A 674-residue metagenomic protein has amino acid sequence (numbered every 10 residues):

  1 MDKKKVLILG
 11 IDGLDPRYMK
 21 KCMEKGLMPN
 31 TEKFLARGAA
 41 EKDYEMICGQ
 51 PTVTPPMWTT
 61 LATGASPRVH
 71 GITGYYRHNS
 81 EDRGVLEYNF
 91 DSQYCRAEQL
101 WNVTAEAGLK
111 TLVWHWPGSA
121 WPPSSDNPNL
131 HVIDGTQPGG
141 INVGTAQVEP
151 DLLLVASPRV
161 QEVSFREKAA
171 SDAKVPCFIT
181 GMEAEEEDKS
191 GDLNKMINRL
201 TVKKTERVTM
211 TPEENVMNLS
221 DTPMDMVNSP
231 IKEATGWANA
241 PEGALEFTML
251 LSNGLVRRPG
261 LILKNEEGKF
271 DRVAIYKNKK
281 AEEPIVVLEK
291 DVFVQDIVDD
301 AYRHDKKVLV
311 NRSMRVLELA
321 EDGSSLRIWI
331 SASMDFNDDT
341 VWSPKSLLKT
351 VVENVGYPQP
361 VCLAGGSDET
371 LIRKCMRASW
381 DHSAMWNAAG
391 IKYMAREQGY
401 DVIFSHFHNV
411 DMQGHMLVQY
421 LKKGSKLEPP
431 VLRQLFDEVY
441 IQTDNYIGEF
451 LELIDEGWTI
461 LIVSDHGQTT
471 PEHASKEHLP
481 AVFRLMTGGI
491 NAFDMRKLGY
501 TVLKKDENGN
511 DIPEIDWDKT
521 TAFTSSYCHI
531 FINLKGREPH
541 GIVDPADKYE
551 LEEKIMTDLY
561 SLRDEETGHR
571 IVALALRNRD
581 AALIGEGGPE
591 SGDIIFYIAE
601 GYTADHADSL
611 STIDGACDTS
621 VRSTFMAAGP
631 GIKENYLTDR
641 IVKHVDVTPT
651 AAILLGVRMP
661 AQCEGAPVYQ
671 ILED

Functional and structural regions predicted by a protein language model:
D2-K4, I11, P16, K20 (+7 more regions): Secreted, luminal/periplasmic, and some membrane-associated catalytic domains that remodel anionic oxygen-ester
I8, V402-H406, L461, I595 (+1 more regions): Structural motif
K21, K25, D91-C95, D381 (+5 more regions): Soluble non-cytosolic domains of exported or imported proteins
P67-V69, G536-G541, G631-N635: Short helix-loop capping/hinge motifs at secondary-structure junctions, enriched in acidic/polar residues
K349-A378, F407-V431: Active-site-proximal, well-structured secondary-structure segments within enzyme catalytic domains
R377-I403, Q413, Q419-I460, T470 (+2 more regions): A long, amphipathic alpha-helix that forms part of the scaffold/cap immediately adjacent to metal-dependent active
A599-T648: Low-complexity, glycine/alanine/valine/leucine- and proline-rich hydrophobic stretches
C663-L672: Cytosolic regulatory/linker segments at or just downstream of nucleotide-handling modules in signal-transduction
